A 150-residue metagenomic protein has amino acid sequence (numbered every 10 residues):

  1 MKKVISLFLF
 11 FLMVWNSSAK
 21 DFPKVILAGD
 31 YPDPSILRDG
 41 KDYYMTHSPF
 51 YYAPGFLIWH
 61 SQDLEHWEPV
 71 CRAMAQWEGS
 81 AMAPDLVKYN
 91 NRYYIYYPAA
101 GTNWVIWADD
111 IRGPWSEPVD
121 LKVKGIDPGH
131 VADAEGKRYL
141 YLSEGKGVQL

Functional and structural regions predicted by a protein language model:
V4-W15: Sec-dependent N-terminal signal peptides
S18-L150: Carbohydrate-active catalytic/glycan-binding domains of CAZyme proteins, especially the secreted or lumenal ectodomains
